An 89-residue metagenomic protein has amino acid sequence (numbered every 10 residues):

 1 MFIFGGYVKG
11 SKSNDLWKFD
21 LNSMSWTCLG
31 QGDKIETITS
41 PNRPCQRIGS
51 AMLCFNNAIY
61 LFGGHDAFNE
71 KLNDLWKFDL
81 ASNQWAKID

Functional and structural regions predicted by a protein language model:
M1-D89: Kelch-like beta-propeller repeat domains
